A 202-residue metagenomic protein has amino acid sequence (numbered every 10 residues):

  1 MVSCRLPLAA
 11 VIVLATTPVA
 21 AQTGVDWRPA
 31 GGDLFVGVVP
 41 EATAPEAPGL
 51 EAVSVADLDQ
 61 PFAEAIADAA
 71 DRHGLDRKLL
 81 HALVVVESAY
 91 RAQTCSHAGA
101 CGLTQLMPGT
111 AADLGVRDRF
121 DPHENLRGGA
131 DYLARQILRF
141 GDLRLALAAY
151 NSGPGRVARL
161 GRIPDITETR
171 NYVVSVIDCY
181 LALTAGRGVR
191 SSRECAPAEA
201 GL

Functional and structural regions predicted by a protein language model:
M1-V85, V174, D178-L202: Cell-wall glycan-active module
V55-A63, R72-H73, R77, C95-T104 (+3 more regions): Solvent-exposed, acidic/flexible segments
K78-H81, R144-A148: Short, solvent-exposed positions on alpha-helices
V85, D131-L138: Short glycine/serine- and small hydrophobic-enriched flexible loop segments
A89-Q93: Transmembrane alpha-helix interface/packing and boundary motifs in multi-pass membrane proteins, characterized by
C95-R117, G128-L133, A148, P154 (+1 more regions): Substrate-binding/active-site groove segments that recognize and process beta-1,4-linked N-acetyl-hexosamine
L147-R193: Catalytic and substrate-binding regions of cell-wall glycan-acting enzymes that process beta-1,4-linked
